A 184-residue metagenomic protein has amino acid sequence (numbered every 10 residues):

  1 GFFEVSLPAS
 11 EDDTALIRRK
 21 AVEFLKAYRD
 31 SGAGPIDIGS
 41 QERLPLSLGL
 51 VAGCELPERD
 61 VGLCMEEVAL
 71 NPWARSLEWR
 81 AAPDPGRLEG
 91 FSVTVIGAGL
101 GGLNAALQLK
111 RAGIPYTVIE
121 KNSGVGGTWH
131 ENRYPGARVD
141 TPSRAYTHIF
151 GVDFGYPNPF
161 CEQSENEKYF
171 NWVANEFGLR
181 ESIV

Functional and structural regions predicted by a protein language model:
G1-S92: Extreme N-terminal leader/targeting segments of oxidoreductases
L88-V118: N-terminal Rossmann-like FAD-binding beta1-loop-alpha1 element of flavoenzymes
A98, P159-Q163, S182: Aromatic-acidic/polar surface patches that form glycan- and anion
Q108, Y169-V173: Amphipathic alpha-helical segments that form well-ordered structural scaffolds and often line/cohere around active
K110-Y134: Glycine-rich FAD pyrophosphate-binding loop
H130-Y169: Glycine-rich active-site loop/strand segments that organize a redox cofactor
N175-V184: A conserved beta-strand/loop element that lines the FAD pocket in flavoprotein oxidoreductases
